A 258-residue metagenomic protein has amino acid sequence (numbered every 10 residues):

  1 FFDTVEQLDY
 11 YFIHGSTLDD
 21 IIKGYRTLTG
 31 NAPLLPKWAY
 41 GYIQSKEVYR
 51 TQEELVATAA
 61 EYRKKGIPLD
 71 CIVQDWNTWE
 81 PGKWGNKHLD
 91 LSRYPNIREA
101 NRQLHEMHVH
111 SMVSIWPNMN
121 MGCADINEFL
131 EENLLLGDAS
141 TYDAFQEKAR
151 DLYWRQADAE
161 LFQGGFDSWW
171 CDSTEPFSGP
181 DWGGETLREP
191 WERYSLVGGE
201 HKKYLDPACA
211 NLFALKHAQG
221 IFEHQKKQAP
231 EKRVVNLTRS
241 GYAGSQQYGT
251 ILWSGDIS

Functional and structural regions predicted by a protein language model:
F1-S258: Catalytic-domain carbohydrate-binding cleft regions of carbohydrate-active enzymes
